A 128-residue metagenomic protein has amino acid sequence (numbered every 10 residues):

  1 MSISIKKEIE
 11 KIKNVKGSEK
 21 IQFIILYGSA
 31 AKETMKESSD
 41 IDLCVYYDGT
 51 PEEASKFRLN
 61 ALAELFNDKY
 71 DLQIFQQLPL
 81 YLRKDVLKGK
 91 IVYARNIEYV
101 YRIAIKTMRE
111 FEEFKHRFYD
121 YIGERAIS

Functional and structural regions predicted by a protein language model:
M1-F23, A31-E33, E37, D48-S128: Catalytic core of pol beta-like nucleotidyltransferases
D42-C44: Short, well-ordered beta-strand segments
